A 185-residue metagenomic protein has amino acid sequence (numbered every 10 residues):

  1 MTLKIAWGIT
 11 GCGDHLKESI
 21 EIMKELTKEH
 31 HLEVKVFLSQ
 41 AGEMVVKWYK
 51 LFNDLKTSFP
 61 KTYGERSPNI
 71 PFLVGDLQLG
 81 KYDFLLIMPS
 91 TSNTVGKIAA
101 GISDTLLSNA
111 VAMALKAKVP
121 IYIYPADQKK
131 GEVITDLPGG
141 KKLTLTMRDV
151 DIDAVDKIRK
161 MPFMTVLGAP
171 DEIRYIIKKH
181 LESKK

Functional and structural regions predicted by a protein language model:
M1-K185: A cross-family phosphate/adenosyl-ligand binding-site feature
